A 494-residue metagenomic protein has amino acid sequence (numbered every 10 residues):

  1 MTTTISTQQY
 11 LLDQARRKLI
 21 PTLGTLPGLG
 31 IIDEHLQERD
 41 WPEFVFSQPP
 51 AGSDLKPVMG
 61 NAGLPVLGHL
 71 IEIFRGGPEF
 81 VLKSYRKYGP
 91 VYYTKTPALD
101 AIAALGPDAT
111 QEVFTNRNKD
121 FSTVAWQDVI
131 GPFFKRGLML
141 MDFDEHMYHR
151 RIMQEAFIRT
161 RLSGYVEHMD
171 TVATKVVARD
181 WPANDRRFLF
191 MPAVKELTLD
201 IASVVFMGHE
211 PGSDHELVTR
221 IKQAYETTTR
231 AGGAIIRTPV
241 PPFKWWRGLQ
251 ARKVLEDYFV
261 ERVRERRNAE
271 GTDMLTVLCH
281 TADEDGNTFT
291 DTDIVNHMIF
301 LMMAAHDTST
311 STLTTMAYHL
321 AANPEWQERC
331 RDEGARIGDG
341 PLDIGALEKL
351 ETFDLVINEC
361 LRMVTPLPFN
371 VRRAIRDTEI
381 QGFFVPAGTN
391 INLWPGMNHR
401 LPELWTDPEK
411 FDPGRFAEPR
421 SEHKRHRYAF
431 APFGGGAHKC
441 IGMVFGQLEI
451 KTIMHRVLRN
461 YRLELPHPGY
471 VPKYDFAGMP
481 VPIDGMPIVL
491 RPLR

Functional and structural regions predicted by a protein language model:
T2-T3, L11, G28, L36 (+7 more regions): Cytochrome P450 heme-thiolate monooxygenase catalytic core
T2-V45, Y85, A173, I221-E226 (+3 more regions): Cytochrome P450 proximal C-terminal region
T2-Y148, E167-K175, R376: N-terminal membrane-proximal hinge/A-helix region immediately C-terminal to the signal-anchor transmembrane segment
K56-G63, V166, D170, R220-A224 (+9 more regions): Cytochrome P450 I-helix active-site segment
L70-G89, D257, G340-Q381: Conserved cytochrome P450 K-helix E-x-x-R motif and the immediately C-terminal K′/meander segment
T308-Q327, R331-E333, M443-R459: Cytochrome P450 catalytic-core helices
L393-S421: Conserved cytochrome P450 K-helix/beta-meander segment immediately N-terminal to the heme-binding cysteine loop
